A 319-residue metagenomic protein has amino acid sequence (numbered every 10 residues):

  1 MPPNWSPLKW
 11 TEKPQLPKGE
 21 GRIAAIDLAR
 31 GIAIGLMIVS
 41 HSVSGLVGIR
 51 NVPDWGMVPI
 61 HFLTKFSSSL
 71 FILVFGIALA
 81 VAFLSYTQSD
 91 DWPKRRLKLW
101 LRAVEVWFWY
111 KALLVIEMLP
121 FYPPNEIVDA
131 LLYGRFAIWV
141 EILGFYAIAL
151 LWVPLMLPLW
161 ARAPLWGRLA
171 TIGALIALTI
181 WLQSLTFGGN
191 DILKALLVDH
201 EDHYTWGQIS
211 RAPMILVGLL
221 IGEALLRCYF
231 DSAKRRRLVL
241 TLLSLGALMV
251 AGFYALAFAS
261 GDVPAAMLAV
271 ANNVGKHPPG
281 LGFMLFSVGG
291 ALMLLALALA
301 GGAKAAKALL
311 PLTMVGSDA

Functional and structural regions predicted by a protein language model:
P2-A319: Alpha-helical transmembrane segments and their immediate juxtamembrane cytosolic regions
